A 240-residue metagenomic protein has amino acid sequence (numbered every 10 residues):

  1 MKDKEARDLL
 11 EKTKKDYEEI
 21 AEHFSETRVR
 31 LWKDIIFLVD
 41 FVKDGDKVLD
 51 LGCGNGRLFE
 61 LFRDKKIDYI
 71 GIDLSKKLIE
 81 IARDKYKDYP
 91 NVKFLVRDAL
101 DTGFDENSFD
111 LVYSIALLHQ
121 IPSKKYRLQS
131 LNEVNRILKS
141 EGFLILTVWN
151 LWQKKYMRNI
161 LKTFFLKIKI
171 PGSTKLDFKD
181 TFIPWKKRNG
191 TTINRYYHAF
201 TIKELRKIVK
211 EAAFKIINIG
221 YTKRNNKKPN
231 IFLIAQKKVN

Functional and structural regions predicted by a protein language model:
M1-L49, G54-D101, K125, Q129 (+1 more regions): Class I (Rossmann-like) S-adenosyl-L-methionine-dependent methyltransferase catalytic domain, capturing the SAM-binding
K43, I121-P122, L138-K139: Helix-to-beta-strand junctions that scaffold the AdoMet/dcAdoMet cofactor pocket in Class I SAM-dependent enzymes
F104: Carboxylate-rich, divalent-cation-coordinating active-site regions
D110: Conserved acidic residues
Y113: A conserved beta-strand element that flanks and buttresses the S-adenosyl-L-methionine
A116-Q120: Short catalytic micro-motifs in class I SAM-dependent methyltransferases
L128-S140: A short glycine-rich, Lys/Arg-flanked "PGG" loop and its adjoining helix->strand segment in the class I
